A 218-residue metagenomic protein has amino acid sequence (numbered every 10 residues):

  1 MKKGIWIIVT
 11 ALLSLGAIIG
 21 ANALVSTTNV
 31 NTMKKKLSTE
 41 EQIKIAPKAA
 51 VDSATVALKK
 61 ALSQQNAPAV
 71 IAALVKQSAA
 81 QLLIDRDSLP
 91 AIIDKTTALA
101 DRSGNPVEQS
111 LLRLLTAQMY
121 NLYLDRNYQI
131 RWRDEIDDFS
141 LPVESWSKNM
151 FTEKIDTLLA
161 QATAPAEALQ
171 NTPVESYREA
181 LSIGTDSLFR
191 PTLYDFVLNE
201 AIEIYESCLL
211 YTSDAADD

Functional and structural regions predicted by a protein language model:
M1-K35, K44: Bacterial Sec-dependent N-terminal signal peptides
S26-K59, Q64-V75: N-terminal leader/linker segments that initiate helical-solenoid repeat arrays
V30-T32, V51, A67-I71, S110 (+4 more regions): Start-of-helix signal in alpha-solenoid helical-repeat scaffolds, especially tetratricopeptide repeats
L37-Q42, L58, S78, A117 (+2 more regions): Conserved small-residue packing positions in alpha-helical repeats and bundles
K44-T55, I84-K95, M150-Q161: Helix-turn-helix repeat elements of alpha-solenoid scaffolds
A79-T96, L122-W132: Alpha-helical linker/edge segments of TPR/alpha-solenoid repeat scaffolds and analogous pre-/post-domain helices
N105-P165: Hydrophobic or amphipathic alpha-helical targeting/insertion segments
Y211-A216: Conserved small/polar residues in nucleotide/adenosyl-binding loops
